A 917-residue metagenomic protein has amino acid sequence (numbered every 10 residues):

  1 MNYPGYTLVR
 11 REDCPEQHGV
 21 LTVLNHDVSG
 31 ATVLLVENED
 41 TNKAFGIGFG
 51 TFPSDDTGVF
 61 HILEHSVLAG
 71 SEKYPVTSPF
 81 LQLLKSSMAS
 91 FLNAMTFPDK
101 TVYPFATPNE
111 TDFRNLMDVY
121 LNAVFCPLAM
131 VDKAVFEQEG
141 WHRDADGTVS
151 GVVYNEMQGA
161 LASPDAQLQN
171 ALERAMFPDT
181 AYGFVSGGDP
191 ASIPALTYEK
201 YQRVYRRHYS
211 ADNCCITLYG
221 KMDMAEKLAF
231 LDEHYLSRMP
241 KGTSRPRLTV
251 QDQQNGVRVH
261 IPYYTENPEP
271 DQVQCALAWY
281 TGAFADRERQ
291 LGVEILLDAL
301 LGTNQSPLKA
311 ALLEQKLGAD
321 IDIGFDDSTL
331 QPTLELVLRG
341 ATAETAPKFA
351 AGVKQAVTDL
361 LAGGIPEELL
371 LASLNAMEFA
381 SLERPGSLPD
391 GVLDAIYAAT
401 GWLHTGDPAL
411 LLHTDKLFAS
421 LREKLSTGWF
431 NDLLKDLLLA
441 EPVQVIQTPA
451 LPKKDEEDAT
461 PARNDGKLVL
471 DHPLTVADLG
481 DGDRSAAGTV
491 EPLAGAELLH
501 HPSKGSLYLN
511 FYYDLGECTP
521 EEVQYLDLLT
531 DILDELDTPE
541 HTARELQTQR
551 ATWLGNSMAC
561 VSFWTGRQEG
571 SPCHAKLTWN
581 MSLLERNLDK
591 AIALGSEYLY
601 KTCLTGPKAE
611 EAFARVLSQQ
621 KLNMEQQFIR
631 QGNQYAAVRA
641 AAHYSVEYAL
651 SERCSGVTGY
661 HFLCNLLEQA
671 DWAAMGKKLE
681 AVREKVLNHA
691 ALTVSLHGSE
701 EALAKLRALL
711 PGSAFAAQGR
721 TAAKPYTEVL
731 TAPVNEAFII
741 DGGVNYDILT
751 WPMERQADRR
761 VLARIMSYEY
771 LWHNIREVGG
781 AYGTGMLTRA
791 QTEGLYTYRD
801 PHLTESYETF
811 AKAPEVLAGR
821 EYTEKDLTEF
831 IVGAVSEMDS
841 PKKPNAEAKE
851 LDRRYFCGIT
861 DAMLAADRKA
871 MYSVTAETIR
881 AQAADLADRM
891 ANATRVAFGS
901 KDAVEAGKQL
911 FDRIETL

Functional and structural regions predicted by a protein language model:
M1-A44: Non-catalytic terminal extensions that flank enzyme cores
V36-E39, G46-G48, Y154, Q158 (+10 more regions): His/Glu-based metal-binding/catalytic segments typifying zinc-dependent metallopeptidases
N42-F52, S78-C126, K133-E139, A166-A191 (+9 more regions): M16 family metallopeptidases and their MPP-like homologs
T57-A69, V523, D527-D531: Active-site recognition of the HExxH zinc-binding catalytic motif
F91, Q202-R206, P262-T265, L308 (+11 more regions): Generic recognition of flexible, low-complexity loop/linker segments
R143-A211, T217-D232, M239-Y264, D271: Hydrophobic, small-residue-rich alpha-helical packing segments that form membrane-like cores
Q202-H234, E647, S651-G656, M675-L710: Non-catalytic, conformational "gating/processing" segments within enzyme and secreted inhibitor domains
S426-K453: Extended, domain-scale alpha-helical bundle/helix-rich regions
